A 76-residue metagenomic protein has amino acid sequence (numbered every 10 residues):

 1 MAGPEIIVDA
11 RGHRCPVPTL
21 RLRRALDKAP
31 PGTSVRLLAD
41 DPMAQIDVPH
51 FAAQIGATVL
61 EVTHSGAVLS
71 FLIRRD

Functional and structural regions predicted by a protein language model:
M1-P4, D76: Short, low-complexity, intrinsically disordered N-terminal peptides in bacterial proteins
E5, S34-R36, V68-S70: Intrinsic-disorder/low-complexity, polar/charged segments enriched in Ser/Thr/Lys/Arg/Asp/Glu/Gln
V8-T63: Amphipathic, hydrophobic secondary-structure cores in small proteins
S70-D76: Core SAM-dependent methyltransferase catalytic element
